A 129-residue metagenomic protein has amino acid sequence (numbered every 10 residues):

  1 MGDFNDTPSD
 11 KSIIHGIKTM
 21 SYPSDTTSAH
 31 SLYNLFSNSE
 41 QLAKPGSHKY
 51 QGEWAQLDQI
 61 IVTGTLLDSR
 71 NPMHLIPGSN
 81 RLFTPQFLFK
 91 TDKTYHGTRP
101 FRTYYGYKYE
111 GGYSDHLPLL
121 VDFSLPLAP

Functional and structural regions predicted by a protein language model:
M1-D3: Active-site flanking residues adjacent to catalytic metal/cofactor-binding acidic residues
N5-P129: Metal-dependent phosphoester-hydrolase catalytic domains
